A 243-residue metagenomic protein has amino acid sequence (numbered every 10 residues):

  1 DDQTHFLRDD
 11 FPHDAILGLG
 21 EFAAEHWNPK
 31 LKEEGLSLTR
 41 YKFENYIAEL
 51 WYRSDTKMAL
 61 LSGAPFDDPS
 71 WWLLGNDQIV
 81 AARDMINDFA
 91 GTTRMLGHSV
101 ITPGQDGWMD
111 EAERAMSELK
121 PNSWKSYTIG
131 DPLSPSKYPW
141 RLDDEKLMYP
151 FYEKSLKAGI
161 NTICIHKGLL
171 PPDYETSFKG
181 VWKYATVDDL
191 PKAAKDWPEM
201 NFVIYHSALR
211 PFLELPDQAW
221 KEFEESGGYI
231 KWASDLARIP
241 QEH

Functional and structural regions predicted by a protein language model:
D1-A64, D68-L74: An N-terminally biased module of ancient metal coordination in phosphate/nucleic-acid-related enzymes
D1-T4, M58-S62, M95-S99, N122-S126 (+3 more regions): Hydrophobic faces of well-ordered beta-strands that scaffold small-molecule active sites in alpha/beta enzyme cores
D2-R8, W108, M116, L156 (+2 more regions): Hydrophobic, aliphatic-enriched repeat segments that assemble into extended interaction scaffolds in large eukaryotic
A15-G20, D77-Q78, V181, W220-E222: Glycine-rich, phosphate-binding/catalytic loops in enzymes
Y41-A48, I79-R83, M109-D110, T186-A193 (+1 more regions): Alpha-helical scaffolding within the catalytic cores of extracellular/periplasmic polymer-degrading hydrolases
W51, R83-A90, M116, A194-K195 (+1 more regions): N-terminal cationic-hydrophobic initiation segments that often serve targeting/anchoring roles
F66-A185: Active-site gating/metal-coordination segments in enzymes
Y138-H243: Catalytic pocket-lining loop regions of alpha/beta-barrel enzymes, especially the amidohydrolase/enolase/GH5 lineages
